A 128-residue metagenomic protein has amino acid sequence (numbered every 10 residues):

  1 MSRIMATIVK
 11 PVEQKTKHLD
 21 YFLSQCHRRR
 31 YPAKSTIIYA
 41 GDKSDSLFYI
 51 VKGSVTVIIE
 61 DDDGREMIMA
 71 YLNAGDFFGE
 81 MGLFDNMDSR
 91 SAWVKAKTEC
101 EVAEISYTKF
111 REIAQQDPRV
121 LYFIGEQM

Functional and structural regions predicted by a protein language model:
M1-S35, L72, F78, G82-N86 (+1 more regions): Cyclic nucleotide-binding regulatory module and flanking cytosolic helices
C26, S44-D45: Short loop/turn microsegments at loop-to-beta-strand junctions
R30, F48-Y49, K95: Well-ordered beta-strand positions
K34, D45-I58, N73-G75: Glycine- and acidic-residue-biased ligand/ion/polar-headgroup-sensing regions
I37-D42: Short phosphate-coordinating micro-motif centered on Lys-Gly-acidic
V55-M67: A short beta-strand-loop-beta hairpin characteristic of the jelly-roll/cupin
A70-E126: Cyclic-nucleotide recognition modules
